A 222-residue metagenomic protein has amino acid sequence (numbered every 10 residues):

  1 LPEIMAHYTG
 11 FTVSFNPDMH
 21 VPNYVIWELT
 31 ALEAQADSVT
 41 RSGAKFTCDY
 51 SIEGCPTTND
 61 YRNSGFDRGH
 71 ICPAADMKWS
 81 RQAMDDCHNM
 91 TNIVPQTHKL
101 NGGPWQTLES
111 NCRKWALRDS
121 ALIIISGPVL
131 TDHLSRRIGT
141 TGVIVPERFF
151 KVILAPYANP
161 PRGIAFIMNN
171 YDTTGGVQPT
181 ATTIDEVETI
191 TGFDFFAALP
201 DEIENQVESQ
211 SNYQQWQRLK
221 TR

Functional and structural regions predicted by a protein language model:
L1-R222: Domain-level detector for secreted/extracellular nuclease and nuclease-toxin modules, and for the ENPP-like C-terminal
